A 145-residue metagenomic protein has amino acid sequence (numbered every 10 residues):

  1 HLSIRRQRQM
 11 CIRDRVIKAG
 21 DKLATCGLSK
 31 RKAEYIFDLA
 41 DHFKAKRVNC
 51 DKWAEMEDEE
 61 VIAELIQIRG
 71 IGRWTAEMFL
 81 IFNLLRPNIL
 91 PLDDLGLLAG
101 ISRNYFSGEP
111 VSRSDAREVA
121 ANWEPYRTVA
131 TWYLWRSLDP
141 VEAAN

Functional and structural regions predicted by a protein language model:
H1-I12: Single conserved hydrophobic/aromatic residue that forms the stacking wall/gate of nucleotide- or nucleobase-binding
R13, R31-K32: Short, flexible active-site-proximal loops enriched in glycine and acidic residues
V16-L23, G27: Glycine-rich, often acidic, oxyanion-interacting loops/wings at catalytic, nucleic-acid, or phospho-protein interfaces
K22, N49, R103-S107: Substrate-binding clefts and substrate-entry loops adjacent to catalytic sites of polymer-processing enzymes acting on
T25, A63-Q67, L98-S102: Non-catalytic interaction surface on structured domains
A33-H42: Alpha-helical interaction/regulatory segments in DNA maintenance proteins
E34, A54, D58-E59, R73-N145: C-terminal accessory module of base-excision DNA glycosylases/AP lyases that mediates lesion recognition and DNA
H42-I71, P110: Helix-hairpin-helix/helix-loop-helix acidic hairpins
